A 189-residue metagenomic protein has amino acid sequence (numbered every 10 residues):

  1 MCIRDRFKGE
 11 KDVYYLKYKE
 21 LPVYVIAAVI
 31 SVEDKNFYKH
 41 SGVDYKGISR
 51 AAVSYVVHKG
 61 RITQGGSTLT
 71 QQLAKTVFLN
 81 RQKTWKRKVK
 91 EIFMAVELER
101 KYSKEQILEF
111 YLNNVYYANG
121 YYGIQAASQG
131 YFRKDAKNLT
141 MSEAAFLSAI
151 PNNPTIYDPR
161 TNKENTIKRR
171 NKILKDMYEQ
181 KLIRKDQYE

Functional and structural regions predicted by a protein language model:
R4-E189: Juxtamembrane regions of bacterial inner-membrane/periplasmic proteins, predominantly the peptidoglycan biogenesis
